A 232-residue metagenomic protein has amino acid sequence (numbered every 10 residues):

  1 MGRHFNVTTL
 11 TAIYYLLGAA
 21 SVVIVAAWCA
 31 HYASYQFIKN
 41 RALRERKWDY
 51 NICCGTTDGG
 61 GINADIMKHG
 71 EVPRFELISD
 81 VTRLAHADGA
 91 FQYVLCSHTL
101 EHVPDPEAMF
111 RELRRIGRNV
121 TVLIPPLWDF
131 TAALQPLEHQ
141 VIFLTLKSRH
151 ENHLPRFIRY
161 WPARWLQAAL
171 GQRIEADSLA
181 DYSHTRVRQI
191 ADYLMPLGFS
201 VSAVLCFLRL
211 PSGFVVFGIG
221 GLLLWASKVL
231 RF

Functional and structural regions predicted by a protein language model:
G2-N40, V204-F232: N-terminal membrane-anchoring alpha-helices
H4, H31, H69, H86 (+5 more regions): Histidine (H) residue identity feature
I13-Y14, Q92, D181, D192: Intrinsically disordered, low-complexity N-terminal regions enriched in serine/proline/glycine with scattered basic
N40-A42, R46-W48, C53, M67 (+1 more regions): Core dinuclear metal-dependent hydrolase active-site scaffold
R44-F130: Conserved SAM-binding loop
E107-R115, N119-K228: S-adenosyl-L-methionine-dependent methyltransferase catalytic module, highlighting the catalytic core
